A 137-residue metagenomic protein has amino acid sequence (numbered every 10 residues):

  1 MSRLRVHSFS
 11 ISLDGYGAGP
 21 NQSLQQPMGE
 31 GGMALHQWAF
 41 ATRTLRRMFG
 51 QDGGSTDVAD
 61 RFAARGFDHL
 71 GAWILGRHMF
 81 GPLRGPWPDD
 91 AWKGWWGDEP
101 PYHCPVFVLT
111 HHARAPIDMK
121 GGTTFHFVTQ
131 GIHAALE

Functional and structural regions predicted by a protein language model:
M1-E137: Portal/gating segments that form or line small-molecule/metal binding sites
